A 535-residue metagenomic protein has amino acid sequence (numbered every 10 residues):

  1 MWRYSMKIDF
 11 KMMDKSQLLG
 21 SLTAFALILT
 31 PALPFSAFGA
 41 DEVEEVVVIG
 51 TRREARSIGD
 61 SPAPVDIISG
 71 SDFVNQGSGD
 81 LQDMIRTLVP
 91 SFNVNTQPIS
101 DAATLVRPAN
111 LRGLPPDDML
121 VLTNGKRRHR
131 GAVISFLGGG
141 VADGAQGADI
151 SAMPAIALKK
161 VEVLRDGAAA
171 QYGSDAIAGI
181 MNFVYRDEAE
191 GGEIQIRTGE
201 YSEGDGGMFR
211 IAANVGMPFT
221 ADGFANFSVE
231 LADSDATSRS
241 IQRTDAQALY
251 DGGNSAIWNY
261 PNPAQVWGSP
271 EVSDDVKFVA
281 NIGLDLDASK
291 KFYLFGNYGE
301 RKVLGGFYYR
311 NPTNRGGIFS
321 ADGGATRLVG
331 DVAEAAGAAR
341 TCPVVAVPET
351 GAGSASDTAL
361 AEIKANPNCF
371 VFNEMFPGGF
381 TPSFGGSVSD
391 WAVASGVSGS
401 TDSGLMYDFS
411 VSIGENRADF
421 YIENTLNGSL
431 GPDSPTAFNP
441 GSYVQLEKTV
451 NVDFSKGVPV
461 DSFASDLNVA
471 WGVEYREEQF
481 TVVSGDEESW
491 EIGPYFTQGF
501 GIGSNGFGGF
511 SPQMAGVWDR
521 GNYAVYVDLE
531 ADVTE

Functional and structural regions predicted by a protein language model:
E45, A63-R86, P108-L114, A145-S151 (+2 more regions): Short, polar/charged loop or turn motifs at beta-strand boundaries
E45-Q76, A103, A132-D143, G192: N-terminal periplasmic "start-of-domain" segments of outer-membrane beta-barrel proteins
L81-M84, L88, R107-A109, L122 (+3 more regions): N-terminal periplasmic accessory domains that precede and gate Gram-negative outer-membrane beta-barrel machines
R86-A132: Extracytoplasmic beta-strand/coil segments of soluble accessory domains associated with Gram-negative outer-membrane
L114, F209, V266-F307, P377-I422 (+2 more regions): Outer-membrane beta-barrel transmembrane strands
K126-R165: Short acidic/polar hinge/loop motifs at secondary-structure boundaries that mediate gating or recognition
E203-G378, P382-S400: Transmembrane beta-barrel wall of Gram-negative outer-membrane proteins
A246-W258, N314-R327, I363-F370, I422 (+2 more regions): Surface-exposed loop/turn segments flanking beta-strands in extracellular/periplasmic regions
